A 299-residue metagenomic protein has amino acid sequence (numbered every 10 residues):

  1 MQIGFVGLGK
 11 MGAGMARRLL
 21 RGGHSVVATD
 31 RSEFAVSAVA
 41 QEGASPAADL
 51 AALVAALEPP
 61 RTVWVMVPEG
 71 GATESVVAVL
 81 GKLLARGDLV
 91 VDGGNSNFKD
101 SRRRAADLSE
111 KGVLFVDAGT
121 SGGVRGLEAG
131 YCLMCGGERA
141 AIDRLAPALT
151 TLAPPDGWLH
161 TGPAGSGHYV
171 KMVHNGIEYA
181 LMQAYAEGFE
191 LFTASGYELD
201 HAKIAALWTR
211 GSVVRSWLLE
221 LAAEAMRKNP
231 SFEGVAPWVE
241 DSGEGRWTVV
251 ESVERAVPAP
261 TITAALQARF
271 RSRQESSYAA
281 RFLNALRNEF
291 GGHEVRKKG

Functional and structural regions predicted by a protein language model:
M1-R61, G87, V124-L127, G157 (+1 more regions): NAD(P)+-binding Rossmann beta1-loop-alpha1 motif at the extreme N-terminus of oxidoreductases
L20, A40, R102, S109 (+1 more regions): Anion (oxyanion) recognition and catalysis
V26, P46, L114-V116, A259: Hydrophobic beta-strand scaffold residues
R31, A44-R103, S109, L127-G137: Rossmann-like NAD(P)-binding element
V76, N97-A186, F192-S195: Rossmann-fold dinucleotide-binding core
M134, R144, G165-H293: Helical "substrate-binding/catalytic lid" subdomain of Rossmann-like NAD(P)-dependent dehydrogenases/reductases
H293-G299: Alpha-helical transmembrane segments and their immediate juxtamembrane flanks in integral membrane proteins
